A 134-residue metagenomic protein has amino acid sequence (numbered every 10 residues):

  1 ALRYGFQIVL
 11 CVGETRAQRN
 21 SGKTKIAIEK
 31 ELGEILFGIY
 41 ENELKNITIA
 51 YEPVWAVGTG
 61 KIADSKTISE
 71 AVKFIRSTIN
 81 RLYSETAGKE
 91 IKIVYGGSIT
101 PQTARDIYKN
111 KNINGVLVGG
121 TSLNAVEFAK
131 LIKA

Functional and structural regions predicted by a protein language model:
A1-A134: Active-site loop-to-helix "anion-binding N-cap" substructures in soluble metabolic enzymes
